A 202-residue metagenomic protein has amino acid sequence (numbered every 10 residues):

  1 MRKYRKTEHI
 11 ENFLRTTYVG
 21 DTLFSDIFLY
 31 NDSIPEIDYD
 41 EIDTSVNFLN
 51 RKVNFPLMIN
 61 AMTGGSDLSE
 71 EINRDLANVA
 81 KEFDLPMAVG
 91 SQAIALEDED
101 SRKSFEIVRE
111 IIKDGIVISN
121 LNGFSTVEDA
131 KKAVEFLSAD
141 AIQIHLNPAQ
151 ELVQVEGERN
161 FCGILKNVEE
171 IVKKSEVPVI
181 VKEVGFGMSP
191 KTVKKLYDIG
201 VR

Functional and structural regions predicted by a protein language model:
M1-L49, V53: An N-cap/entry alpha-helix motif that binds or orients negatively charged groups
T16-F24, F48-N50, A77-E82, K103-I107 (+2 more regions): A broad, low-specificity signal for short, low-complexity segments enriched in glycine/proline and polar/charged
D40-E41, L68-I72, L96-D100, S125 (+1 more regions): Short secondary-structure boundary/capping elements
D43-S45, K103, V127-A130: Short alpha-helical segments and helix-capping/turn motifs at coil-helix boundaries
F48-A95: Active-site cofactor/substrate anionic-group-binding motifs, chiefly glycine- and Lys/Arg-rich phosphate-binding loops
R74-E82, E110-I111, I116-I118, G123-R202: Alpha/beta enzyme core
D84-L121: A gly/proline- and charged-residue-enriched helix-loop-helix capping module
